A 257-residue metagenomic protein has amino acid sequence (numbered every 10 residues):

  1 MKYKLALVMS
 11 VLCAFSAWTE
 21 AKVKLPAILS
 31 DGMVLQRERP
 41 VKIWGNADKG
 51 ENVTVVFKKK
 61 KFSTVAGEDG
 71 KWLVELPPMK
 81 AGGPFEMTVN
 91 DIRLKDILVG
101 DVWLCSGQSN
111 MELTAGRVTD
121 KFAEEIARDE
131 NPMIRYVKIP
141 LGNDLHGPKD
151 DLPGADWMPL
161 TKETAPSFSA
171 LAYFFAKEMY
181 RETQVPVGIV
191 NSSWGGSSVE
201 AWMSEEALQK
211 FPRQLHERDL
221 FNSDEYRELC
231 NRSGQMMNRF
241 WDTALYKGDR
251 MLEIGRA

Functional and structural regions predicted by a protein language model:
M1-L5: Positively charged n-region of N-terminal signal peptides that target proteins for export
A6-A14: Bacterial N-terminal signal peptides
F15-A21: Sec/Tat signal peptide C-region and signal peptidase I cleavage site
A21-R256: Cell-envelope and extracellular/periplasmic
